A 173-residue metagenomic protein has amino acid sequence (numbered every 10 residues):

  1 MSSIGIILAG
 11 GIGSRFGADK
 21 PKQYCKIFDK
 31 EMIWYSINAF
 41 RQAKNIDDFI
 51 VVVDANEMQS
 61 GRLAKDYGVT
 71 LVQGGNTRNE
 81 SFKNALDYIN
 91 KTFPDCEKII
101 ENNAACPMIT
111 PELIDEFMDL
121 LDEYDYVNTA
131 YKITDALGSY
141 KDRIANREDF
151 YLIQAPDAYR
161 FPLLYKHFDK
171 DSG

Functional and structural regions predicted by a protein language model:
S2-A55: N-terminal glycine-rich phosphate-binding loop and ensuing alpha1 helix
I7, I33, A85, N103 (+2 more regions): Residue-level signal for inorganic ion chemistry
L8-G10, V52, E101-N102, N128-K132: Short beta-strand segments
S14, R78, A104-M108: Acidic metal-phosphate-binding loop of nucleotide-sugar-dependent transferases
I33-C96: Conserved N-terminal catalytic core of the sugar/cofactor nucleotidyltransferase
F93-A105: Short beta-strand-to-loop acidic/aromatic patch adjacent to the donor-nucleotide binding site
M108-G173: Conserved core of the sugar-phosphate nucleotidyltransferase
